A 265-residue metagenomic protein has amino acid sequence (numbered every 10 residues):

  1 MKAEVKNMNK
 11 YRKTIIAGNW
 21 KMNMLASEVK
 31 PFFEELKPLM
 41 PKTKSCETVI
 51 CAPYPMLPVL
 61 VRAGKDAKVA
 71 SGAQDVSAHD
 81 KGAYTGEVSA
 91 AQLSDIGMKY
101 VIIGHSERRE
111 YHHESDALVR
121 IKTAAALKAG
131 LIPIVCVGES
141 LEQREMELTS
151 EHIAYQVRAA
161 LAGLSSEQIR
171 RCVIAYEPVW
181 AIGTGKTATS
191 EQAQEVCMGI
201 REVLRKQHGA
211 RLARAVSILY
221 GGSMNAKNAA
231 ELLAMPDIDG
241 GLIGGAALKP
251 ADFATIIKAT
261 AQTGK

Functional and structural regions predicted by a protein language model:
K2-K265: Active-site loop-to-helix "anion-binding N-cap" substructures in soluble metabolic enzymes
